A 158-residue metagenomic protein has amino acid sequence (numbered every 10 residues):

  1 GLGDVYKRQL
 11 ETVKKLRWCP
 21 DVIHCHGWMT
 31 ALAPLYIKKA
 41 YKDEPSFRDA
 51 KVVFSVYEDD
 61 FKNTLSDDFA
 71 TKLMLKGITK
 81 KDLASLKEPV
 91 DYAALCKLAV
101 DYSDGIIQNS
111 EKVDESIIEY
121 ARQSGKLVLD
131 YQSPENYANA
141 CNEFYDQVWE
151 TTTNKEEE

Functional and structural regions predicted by a protein language model:
G1-Y6: Short, small-residue-biased leader/transition segments that mark boundaries at the very start of proteins
K7-T12, A31-K42: Short, well-ordered amphipathic alpha-helices
Q9-T30, Y57, N109: Short N-terminal targeting/anchoring amphipathic segment
L32-K38, T64-D67, I118: A short acidic (Asp/Glu
K42-I78, L127-V128: Active-site proximal beta-strand in glycosyltransferases
F47, D60, G77-I106: Membrane-proximal helix-turn-helix segments that form the acceptor-binding/catalytic region of lipid-linked
C96-K97, D114-N154: Helix-loop-beta element that forms the nucleotide-linked donor phosphate-binding surface in glycosyltransferases
